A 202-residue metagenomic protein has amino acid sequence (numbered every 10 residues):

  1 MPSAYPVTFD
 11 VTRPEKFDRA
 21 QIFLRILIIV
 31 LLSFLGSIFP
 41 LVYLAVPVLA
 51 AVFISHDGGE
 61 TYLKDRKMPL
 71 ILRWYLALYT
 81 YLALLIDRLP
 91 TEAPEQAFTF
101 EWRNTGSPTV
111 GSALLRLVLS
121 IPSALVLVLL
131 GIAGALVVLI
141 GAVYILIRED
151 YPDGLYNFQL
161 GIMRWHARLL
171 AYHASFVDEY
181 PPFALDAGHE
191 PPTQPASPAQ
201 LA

Functional and structural regions predicted by a protein language model:
M1-A202: Membrane-proximal intrinsically disordered regions of secretory-pathway and membrane-system proteins
